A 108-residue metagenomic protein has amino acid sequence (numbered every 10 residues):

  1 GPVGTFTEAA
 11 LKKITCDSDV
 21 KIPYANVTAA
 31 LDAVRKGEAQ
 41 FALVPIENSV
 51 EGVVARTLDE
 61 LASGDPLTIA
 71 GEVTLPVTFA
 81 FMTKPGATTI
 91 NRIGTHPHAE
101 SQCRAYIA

Functional and structural regions predicted by a protein language model:
G1-A108: Domain-level signature for soluble enzymes in the chorismate/prephenate branch of the shikimate pathway
